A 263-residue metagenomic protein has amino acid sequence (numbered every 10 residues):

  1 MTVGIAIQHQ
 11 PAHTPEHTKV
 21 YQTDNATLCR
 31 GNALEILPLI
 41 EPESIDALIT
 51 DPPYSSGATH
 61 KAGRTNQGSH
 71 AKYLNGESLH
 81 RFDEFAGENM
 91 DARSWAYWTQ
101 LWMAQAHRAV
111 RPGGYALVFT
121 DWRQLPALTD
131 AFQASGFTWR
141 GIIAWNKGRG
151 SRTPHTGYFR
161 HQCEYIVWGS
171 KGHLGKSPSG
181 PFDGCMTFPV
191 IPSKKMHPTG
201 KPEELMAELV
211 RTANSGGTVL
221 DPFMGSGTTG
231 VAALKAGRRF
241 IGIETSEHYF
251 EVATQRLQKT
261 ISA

Functional and structural regions predicted by a protein language model:
M1-S151, G157, H161, S170-A263: S-adenosyl-L-methionine-dependent nucleic acid methyltransferase catalytic domains
I166: Short hydrophobic/aromatic beta-strand element in the GNAT-like acyltransferase core that lines or flanks the acyl-donor
